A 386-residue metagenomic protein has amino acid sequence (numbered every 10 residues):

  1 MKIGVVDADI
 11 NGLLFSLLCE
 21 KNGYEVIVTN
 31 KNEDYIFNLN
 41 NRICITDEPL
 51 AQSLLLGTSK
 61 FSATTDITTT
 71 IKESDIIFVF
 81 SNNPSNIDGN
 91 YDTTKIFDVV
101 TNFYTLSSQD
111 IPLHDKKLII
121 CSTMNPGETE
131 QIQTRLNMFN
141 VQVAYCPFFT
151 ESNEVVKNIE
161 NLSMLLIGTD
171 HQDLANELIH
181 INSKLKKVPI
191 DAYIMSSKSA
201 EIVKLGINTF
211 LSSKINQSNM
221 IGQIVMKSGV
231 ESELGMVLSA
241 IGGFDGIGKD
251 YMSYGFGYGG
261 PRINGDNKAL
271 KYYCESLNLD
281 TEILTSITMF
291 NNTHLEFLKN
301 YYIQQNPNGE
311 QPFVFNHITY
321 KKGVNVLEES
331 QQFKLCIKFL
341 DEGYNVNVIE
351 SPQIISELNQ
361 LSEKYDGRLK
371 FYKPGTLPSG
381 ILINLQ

Functional and structural regions predicted by a protein language model:
M1-Q386: Structural/interface elements that position substrates and couple domains in central-metabolism enzymes
